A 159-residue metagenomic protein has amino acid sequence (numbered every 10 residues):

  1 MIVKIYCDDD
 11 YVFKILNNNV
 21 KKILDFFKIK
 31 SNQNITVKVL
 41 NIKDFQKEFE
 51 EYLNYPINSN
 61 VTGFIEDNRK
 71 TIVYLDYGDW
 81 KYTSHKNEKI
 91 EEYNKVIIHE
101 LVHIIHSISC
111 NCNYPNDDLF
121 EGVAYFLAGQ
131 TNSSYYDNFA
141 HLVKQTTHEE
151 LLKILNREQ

Functional and structural regions predicted by a protein language model:
V3, C7, Y11, D137-Q159: Pan-zinc metallopeptidase signature
V12-N19, I23, Y93, I97 (+1 more regions): Stable alpha-helical elements in mature extracytoplasmic
K14-Y74: Auxiliary, metal-adjacent structural segments of Zn-dependent hydrolase domains
K28-K38, C112-D117, N138-F139: Surface-exposed patches in mature extracellular/periplasmic domains of secreted proteins
D67-D76, N94-L101, T131-N138: A structural motif
Y77-I97, S109-N116: Short pre-active-site segment immediately N-terminal to the catalytic Zn-binding motif
K95-I108, A124-Y125: Active-site recognition of the HExxH zinc-binding catalytic motif
Y114-L151: Post-HExxH zinc-binding segment in Zn-dependent metallohydrolases
